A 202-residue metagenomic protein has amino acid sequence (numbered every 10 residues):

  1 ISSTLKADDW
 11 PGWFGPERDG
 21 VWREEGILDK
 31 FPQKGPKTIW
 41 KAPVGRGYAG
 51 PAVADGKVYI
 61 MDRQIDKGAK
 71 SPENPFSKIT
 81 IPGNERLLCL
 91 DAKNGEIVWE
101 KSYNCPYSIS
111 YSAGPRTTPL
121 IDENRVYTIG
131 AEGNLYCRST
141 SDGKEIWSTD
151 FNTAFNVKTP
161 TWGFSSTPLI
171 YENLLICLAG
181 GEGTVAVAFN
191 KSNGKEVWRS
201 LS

Functional and structural regions predicted by a protein language model:
L5-S202: Noncatalytic, solvent-exposed loop/strand surfaces of beta-propeller-type extracellular/periplasmic domains
